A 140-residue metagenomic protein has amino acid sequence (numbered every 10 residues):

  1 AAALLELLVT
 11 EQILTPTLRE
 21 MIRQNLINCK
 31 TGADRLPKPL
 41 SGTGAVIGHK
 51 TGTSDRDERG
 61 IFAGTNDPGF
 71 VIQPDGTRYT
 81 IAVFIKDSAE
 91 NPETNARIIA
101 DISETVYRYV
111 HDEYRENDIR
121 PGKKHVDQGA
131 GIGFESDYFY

Functional and structural regions predicted by a protein language model:
A1-F139: Penicillin-recognizing serine hydrolase domain
